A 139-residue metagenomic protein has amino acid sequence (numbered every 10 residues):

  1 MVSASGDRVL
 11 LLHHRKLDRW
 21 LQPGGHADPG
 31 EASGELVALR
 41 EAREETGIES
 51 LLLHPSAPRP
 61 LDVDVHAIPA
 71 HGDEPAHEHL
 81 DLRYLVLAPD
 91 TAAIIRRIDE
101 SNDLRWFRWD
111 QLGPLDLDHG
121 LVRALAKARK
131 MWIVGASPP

Functional and structural regions predicted by a protein language model:
M1-G6: Long amphipathic N-terminal alpha/beta scaffold segment
D7-L51: Conserved Nudix-box catalytic region and its N-terminal flanking loop in Nudix hydrolases and closely related
H14, H26, H77-H79, H119: Histidine-centered active-site/metal-ligand motif
W20, H77-E78, R105: Residues that recognize and position ribonucleotide moieties
G47-A92: Active-site segment of metal-dependent pyrophosphate-handling enzymes, primarily the Nudix hydrolase catalytic core
R83-V86, T91-L125: NUDIX/MutT-family hydrolases
L117-P139: Charged phosphate-binding loop/patch that engages nucleotide di/tri-phosphates or the phosphate backbone of nucleic
